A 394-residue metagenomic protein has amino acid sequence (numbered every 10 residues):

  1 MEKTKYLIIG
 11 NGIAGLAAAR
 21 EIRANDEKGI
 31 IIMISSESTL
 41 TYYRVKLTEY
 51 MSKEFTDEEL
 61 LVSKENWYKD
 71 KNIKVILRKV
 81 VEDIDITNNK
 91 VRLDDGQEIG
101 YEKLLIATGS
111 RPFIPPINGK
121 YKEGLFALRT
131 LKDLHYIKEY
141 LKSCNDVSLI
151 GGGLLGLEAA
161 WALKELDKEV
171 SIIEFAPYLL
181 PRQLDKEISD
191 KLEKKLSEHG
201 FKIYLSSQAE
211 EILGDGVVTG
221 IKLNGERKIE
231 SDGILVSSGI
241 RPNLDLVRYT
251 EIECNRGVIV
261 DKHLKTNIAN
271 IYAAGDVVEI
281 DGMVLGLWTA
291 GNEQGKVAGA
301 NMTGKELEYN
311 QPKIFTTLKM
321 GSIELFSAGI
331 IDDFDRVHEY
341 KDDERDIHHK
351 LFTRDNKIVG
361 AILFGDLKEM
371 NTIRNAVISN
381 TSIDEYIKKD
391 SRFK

Functional and structural regions predicted by a protein language model:
M1-L7, L61-S148, I221-E226, G233-S238 (+1 more regions): FAD-binding core/adjacent interface of flavoenzyme oxidoreductases
E2-K5, N11, A24, V277-N371: Mid-to-C-terminal Rossmann-like scaffold of FAD/NAD(P)H-dependent oxidoreductases
E2-K74, A160-Q183: Beta1-alpha1 glycine-rich phosphate/pyrophosphate-binding loop at the start of Rossmann-like nucleotide-binding domains
G10-I13, R129, I150-G153: Glycine-rich Rossmann-fold phosphate-binding loop(s) that bind the pyrophosphate of adenine dinucleotide cofactors
K28, V75-L93, I99, L166-K262: A Rossmann-like FAD-binding core segment of flavoenzymes
Y121-K142, L213-K222, R227-A300: FAD-site-proximal beta/loop scaffold in flavoenzymes
Y136-L184, V218: Rossmann-like NAD(P)H-binding beta-loop-alpha module
I221, R227-E253, E324-K394: C-terminal catalytic lobe of FAD-dependent flavoproteins
